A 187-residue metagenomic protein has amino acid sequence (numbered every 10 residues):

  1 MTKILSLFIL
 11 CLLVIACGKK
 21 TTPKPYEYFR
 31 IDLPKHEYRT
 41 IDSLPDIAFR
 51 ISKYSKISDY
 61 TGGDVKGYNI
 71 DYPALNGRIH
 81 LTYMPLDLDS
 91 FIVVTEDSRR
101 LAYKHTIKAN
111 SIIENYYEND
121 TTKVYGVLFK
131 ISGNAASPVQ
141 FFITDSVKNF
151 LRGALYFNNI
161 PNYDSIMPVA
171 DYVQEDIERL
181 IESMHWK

Functional and structural regions predicted by a protein language model:
M1-K19: Sec-dependent bacterial lipoprotein signal peptides
C17-R78, D89-K123, A135, S146 (+1 more regions): N-terminal targeting sequences that direct proteins away from the cytosol to non-cytosolic compartments
H80-T82: Transmembrane beta-strand segments that form the barrel wall of outer-membrane beta-barrel proteins
M84-L88: Short, surface-exposed loop/turn motifs that are enriched in glycine and acidic residues and include a nearby proline
Y125-V139: Short, Gly/Ser/Thr-enriched beta-strand-loop segments that form substrate-interacting elements of hydrolase/peptidase
L128, R152-Y156: Short hydrophobic beta-strand segments that form the core of ligand-binding sensory/regulatory domains
Q140-S146: A short, hydrophobic, proline-anchored segment that marks a local hinge/packing element in signaling and regulatory
N149: Extended hydrophobic
